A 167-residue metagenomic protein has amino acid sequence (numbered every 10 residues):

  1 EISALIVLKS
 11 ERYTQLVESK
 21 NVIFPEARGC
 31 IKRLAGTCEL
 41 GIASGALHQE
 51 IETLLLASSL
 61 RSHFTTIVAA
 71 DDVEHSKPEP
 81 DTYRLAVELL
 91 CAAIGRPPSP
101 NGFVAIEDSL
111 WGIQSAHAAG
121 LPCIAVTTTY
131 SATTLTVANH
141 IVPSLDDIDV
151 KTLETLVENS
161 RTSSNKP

Functional and structural regions predicted by a protein language model:
E1-L16, K32-R33: A metal-dependent, Asp-based hydrolase signature
S3-V7, P25, G45, S58 (+1 more regions): Alpha-helix N-cap/helix-start motif at coil-to-helix transitions, marked by capping-box chemistry
E11-R12, T37-L40, R61, I141: A general structural signal for well-ordered secondary-structure junctions
Q15-I42, A46-H48, E52: Short, acidic loop-to-helix structural element flanking the phosphoryl-transfer center in phosphate-processing enzymes
R28, H48, E52-P167: Asp-based, Mg2+/Mn2+-dependent phosphohydrolase catalytic module
